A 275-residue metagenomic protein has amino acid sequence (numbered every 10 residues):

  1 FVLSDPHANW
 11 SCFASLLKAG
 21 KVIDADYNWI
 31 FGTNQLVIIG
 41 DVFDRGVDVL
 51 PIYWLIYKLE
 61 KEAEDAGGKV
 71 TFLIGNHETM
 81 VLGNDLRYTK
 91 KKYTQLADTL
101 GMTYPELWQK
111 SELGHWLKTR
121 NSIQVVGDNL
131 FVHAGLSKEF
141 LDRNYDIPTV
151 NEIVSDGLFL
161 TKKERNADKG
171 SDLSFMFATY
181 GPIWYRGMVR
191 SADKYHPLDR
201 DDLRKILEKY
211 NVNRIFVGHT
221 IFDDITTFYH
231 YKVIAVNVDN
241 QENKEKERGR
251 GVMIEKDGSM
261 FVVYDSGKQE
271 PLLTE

Functional and structural regions predicted by a protein language model:
F1-E275: Feature recognizes metal-dependent phosphohydrolase scaffolds
